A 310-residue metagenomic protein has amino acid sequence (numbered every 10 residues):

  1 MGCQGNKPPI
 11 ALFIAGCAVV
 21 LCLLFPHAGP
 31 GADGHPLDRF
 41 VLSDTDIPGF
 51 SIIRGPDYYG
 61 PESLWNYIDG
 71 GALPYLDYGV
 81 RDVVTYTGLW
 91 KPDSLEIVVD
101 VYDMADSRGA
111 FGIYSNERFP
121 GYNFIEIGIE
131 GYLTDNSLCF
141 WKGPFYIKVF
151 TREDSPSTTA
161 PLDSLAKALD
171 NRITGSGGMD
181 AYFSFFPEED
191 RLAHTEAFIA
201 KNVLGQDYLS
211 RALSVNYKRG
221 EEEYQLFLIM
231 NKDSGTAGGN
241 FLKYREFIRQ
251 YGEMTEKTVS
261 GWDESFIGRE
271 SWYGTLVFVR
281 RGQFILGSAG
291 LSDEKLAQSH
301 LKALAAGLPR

Functional and structural regions predicted by a protein language model:
C3-G5, V19-H35: Bacterial Sec-dependent signal peptides at the C-terminal "C-region" and cleavage site
C3-I14: Bacterial N-terminal signal peptides that target proteins for export
D38, E153-Y182, L291-R310: Surface-exposed amphipathic alpha-helical segments
D44, G49-Y78, M104-G143, S184-L209 (+1 more regions): Short Gly/Thr-rich strand-loop-strand
L76-Y114, V149, S214-N240: A short acidic-to-branched-hydrophobic micro-motif
D100, C139, Y146-V149, F278 (+1 more regions): Structural recognition of the beta-strand scaffold that forms the well-ordered cores of secreted hydrolase catalytic
M230, G235, R245, F266-R310: C-terminal functional regions that serve as terminal interaction/effector modules
